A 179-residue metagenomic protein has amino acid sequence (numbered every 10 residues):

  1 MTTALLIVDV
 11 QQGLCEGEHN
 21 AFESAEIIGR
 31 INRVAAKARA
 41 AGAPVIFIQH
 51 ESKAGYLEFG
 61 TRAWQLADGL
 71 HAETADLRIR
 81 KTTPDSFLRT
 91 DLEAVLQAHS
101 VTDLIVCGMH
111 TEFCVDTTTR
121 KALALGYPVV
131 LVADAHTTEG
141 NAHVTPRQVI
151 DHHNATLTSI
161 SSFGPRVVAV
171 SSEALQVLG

Functional and structural regions predicted by a protein language model:
M1-T2, G42: A structure-centric signal for secondary-structure junctions around beta-strands
T2-A4, R30-A36, Y56-G179: Active-site-adjacent betaalpha module
I7, P44-H50, V132: Short beta-strand segments at enzyme active-site cores
Q12-G17: Short acidic, Gly/Ser-rich segments with clustered Asp/Glu that frequently serve as metal-coordination loops in enzyme
E18, S52-G55: Glycine-rich, proline-tolerant flexible connector loops at the mouths of alpha/beta enzymes
H19-I46: A short alpha/beta connector and helix-capping loop motif
H50-E51, M109: Short, well-ordered beta-to-alpha junction loops that form the rim of enzyme active sites and present histidine/acidic
